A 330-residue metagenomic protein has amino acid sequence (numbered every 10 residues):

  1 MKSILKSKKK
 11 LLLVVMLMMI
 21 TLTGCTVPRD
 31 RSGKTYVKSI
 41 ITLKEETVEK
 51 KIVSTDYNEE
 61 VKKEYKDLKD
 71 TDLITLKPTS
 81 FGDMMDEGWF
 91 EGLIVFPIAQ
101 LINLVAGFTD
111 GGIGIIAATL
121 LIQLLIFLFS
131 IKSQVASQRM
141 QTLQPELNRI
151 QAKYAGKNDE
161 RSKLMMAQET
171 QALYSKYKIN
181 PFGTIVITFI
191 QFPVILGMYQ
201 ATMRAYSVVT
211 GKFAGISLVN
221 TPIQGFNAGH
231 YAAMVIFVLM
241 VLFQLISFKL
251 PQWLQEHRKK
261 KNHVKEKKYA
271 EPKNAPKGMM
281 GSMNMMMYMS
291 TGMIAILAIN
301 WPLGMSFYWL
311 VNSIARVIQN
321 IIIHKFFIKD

Functional and structural regions predicted by a protein language model:
K2-D330: Helix-loop-helix
